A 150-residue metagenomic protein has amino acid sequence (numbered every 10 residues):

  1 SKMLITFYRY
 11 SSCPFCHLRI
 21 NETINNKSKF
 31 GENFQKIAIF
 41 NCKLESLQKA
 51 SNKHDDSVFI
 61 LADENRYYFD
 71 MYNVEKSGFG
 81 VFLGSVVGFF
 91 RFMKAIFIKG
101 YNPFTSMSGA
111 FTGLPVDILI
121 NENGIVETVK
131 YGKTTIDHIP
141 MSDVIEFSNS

Functional and structural regions predicted by a protein language model:
S1-I24, Q35: Short active-site neighborhood of thiol/selenol oxidoreductases, capturing the structured segment around
S1-K2, K29-N33, T134: Non-catalytic interaction surface on structured domains
Y8, F40, N121: Short beta-strand/turn micro-motifs composed of small residues that flank or help shape donor/cofactor-binding pockets
S11-S12, K43, K133-T134: Short, glycine/serine-rich, charged loops/turns that create anion-binding and catalytic segments at active sites
H17-L18, K49, I139-S142: Generic recognition of short, well-ordered alpha-helical segments
R19-M71, S77: Structural microenvironment flanking redox-active thiols in thiol-disulfide oxidoreductases
D63-I136: Thiol/selenol-based redox catalytic cores and closely related redox-interacting motifs
T135-S150: A short, polar/charged loop-to-alpha-helix boundary motif
